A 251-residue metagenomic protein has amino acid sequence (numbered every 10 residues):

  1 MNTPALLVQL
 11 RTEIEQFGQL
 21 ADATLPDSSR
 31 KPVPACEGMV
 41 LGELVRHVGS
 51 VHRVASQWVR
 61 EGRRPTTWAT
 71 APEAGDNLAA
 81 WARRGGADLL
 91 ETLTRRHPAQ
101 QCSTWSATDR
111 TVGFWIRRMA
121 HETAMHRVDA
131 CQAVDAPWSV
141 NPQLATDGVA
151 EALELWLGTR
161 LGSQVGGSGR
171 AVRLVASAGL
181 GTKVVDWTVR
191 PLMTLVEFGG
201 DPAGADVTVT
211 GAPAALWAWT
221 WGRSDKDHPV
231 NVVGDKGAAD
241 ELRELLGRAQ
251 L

Functional and structural regions predicted by a protein language model:
A5-P72, D76-A80, R84-G85, L89: Active-site-proximal cofactor/substrate-binding loop regions of enzyme domains
Q19-D22, R53-R60, E91-T94, P98 (+2 more regions): Charged/polar positions within long, soluble alpha-helices
D27-T66, A107-Q164, L216: Short, contiguous alpha-helical
W68-A80, Q143-G158, D235-A249: Short, mixed-charge aromatic SLiMs
A80-R127: Hydrophobic alpha-helical segments and helix pairs
A152-V189: A glycine-rich beta-turn/hairpin centered on an aromatic-Pro dipeptide
S177-P213: Acidic/His-leaning functional-site neighborhoods
D201-L251: C-terminal interaction segments
